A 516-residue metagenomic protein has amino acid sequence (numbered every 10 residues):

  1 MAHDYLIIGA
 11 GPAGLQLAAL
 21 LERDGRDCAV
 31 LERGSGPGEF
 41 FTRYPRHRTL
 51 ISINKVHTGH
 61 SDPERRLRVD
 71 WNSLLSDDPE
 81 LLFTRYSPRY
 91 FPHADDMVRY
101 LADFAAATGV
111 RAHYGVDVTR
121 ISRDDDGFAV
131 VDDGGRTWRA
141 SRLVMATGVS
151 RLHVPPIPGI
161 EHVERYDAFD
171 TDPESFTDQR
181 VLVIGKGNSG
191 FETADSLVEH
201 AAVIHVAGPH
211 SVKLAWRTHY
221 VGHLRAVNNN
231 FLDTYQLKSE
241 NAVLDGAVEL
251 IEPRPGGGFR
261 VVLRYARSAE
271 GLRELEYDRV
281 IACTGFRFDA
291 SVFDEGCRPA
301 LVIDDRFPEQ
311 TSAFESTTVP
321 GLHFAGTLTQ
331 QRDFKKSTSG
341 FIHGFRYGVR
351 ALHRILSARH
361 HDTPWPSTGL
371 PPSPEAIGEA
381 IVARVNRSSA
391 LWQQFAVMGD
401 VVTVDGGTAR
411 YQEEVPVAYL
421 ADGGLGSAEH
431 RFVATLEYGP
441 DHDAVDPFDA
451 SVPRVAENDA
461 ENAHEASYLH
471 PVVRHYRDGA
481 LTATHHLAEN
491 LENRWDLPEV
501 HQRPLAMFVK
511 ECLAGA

Functional and structural regions predicted by a protein language model:
M1-G34, G38-E39, Y86-S367, E379-A516: Flavin (primarily FAD) cofactor-binding/catalytic cores of flavoenzymes
L20-R26, R33-D77, Y220: N-terminal FAD cofactor-binding segment of flavoenzymes
D77-Y86: A short, surface-exposed helix-loop junction/capping segment
P374: Acidic, metal-dependent phosphodiester-chemistry machinery of nucleic-acid enzymes
